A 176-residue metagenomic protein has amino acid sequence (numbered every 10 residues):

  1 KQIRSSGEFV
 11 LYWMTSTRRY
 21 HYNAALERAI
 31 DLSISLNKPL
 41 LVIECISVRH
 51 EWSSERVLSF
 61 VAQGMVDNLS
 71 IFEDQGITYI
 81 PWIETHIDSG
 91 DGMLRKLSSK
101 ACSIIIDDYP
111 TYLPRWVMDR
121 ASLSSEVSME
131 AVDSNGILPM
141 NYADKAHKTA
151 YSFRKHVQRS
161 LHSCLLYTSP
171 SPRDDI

Functional and structural regions predicted by a protein language model:
K1-L165: Trp/Phe/Arg-rich N-terminal binding region typifying the photolyase-homology
Y167-I176: Single conserved hydrophobic/aromatic residue that forms the stacking wall/gate of nucleotide- or nucleobase-binding
